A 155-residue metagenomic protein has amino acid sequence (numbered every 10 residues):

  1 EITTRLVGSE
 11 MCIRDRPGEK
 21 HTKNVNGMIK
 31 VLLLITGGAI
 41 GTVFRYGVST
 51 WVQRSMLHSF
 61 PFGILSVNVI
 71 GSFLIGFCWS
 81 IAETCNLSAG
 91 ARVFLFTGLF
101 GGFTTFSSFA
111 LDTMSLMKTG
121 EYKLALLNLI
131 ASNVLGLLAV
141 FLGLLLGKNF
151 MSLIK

Functional and structural regions predicted by a protein language model:
E1-D15: Single conserved hydrophobic/aromatic residue that forms the stacking wall/gate of nucleotide- or nucleobase-binding
P17-K155: Membrane-interface helix-loop junctions in multi-pass transporters/channels
